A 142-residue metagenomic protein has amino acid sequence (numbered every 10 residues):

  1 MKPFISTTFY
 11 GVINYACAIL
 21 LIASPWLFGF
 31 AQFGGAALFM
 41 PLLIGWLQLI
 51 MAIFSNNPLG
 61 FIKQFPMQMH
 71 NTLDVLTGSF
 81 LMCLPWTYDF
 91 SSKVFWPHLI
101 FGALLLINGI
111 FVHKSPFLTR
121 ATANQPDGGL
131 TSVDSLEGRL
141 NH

Functional and structural regions predicted by a protein language model:
M1-T8, Q32-A36, P58-Q68, D89-S92: Juxtamembrane loop-transmembrane helix junctions in multi-pass integral membrane proteins, especially the extracellular
M1-T8, V12, S115-H142: Intrinsic N-terminal pre-sequences and regulatory tails
Y15-A37: Membrane-helix boundary elements
A37-M69, F111-P116, R120-N124: A low-complexity, Ser/Thr/Gly/Pro-enriched, surface-exposed linker/loop concept that marks segments flanking
Q68-P85: Hydrophobic alpha-helical membrane segments
C83-P97: Membrane-helix boundary connector in multi-pass membrane proteins
K93-K114: Alpha-helical membrane-associated segments of multi-pass integral membrane proteins
